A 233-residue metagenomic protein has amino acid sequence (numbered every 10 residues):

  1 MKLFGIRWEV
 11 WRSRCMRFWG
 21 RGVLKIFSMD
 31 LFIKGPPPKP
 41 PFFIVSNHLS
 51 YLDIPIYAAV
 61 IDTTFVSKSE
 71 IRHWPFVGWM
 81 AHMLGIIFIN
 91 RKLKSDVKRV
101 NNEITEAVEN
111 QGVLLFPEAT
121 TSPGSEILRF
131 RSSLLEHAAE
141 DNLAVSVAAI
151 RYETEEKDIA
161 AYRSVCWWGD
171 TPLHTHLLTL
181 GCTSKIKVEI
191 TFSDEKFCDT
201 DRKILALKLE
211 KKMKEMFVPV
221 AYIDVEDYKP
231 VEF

Functional and structural regions predicted by a protein language model:
M1-R14, L24-I26, K39-K94: Catalytic core of membrane glycerolipid acyltransferases/transacylases, capturing the structured, soluble-facing
G35-P38, N102-E109: Short amphipathic alpha-helix with an adjacent loop that forms part of the alpha/beta core around
P41-S46, Q111-P117: Generic beta-sheet signal
K68, I89, F116, V147-I150: Generic beta-sheet signal
F76-G78, S125-K208, V220-V231: A cross-family acyltransferase "interaction/gating" segment
A107, K212-P219: C-terminal alpha-helix
T121-S122: Short active-site segment of divalent metal-dependent hydrolases/proteases that encodes the spacing between
